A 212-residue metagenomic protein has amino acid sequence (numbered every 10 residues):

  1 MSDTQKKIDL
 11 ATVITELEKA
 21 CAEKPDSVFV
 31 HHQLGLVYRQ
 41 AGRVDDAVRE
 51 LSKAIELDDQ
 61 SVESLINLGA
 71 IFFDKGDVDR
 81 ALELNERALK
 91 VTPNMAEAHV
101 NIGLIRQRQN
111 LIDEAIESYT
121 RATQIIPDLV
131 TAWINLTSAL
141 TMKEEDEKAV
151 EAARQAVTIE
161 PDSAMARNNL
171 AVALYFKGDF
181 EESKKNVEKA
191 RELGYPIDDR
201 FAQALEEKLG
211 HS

Functional and structural regions predicted by a protein language model:
S2-T4, V172-F176, I197-S212: TPR/TPR-like alpha-solenoid helical repeat scaffolds
Q5-K19, A41-K53, K75-R87, R108-R121 (+2 more regions): Structural signature of tandem alpha-helical TPR/SEL1-like repeats, specifically the intra-repeat loop/turn
T12, E16-E23, F29-V37: N-terminal coiled-coil initiation/transition segments in long coiled-coil scaffolds
D26, Q60, N94, D128 (+2 more regions): Short coil loop/turn residues that delineate tetratricopeptide repeat
F29-Q40, E63-D74, E97-Q107, V130-T141 (+2 more regions): Conserved alpha-helical positions within TPR/SEL1-like repeat arrays
D58-I125, T131: A generic tandem-repeat structural signature
V130-E192, P196: Ankyrin-repeat and related helical/solenoid repeat scaffolds used for protein-protein interactions
